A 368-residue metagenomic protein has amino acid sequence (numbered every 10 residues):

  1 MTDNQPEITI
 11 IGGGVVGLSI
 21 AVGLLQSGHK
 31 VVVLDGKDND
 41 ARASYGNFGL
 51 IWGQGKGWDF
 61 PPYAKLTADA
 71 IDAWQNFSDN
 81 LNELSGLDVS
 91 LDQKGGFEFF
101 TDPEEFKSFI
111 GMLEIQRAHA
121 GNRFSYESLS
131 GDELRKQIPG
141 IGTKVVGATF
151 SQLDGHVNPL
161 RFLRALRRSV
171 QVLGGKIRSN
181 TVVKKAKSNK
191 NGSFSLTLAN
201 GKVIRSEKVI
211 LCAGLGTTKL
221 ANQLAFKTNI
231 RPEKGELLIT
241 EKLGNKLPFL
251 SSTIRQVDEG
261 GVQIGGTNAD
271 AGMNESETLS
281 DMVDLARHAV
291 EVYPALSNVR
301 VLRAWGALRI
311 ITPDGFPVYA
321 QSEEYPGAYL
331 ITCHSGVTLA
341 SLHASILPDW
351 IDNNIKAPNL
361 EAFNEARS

Functional and structural regions predicted by a protein language model:
P6-V33: N-terminal Rossmann-like FAD-binding beta1-loop-alpha1 element of flavoenzymes
V16, N39, G216: Conserved Rossmann-like nucleotide-cofactor binding loop
V22-S27, G36, G49-I51, G86-Q93 (+3 more regions): Active-site substrate-recognition segment that forms the wall of the catalytic cavity or substrate channel
D35, S130, S179-T181, R303-W305: Short loop/edge segments at beta-strand edges and connector loops that shape dinucleotide/nucleotide cofactor-binding
G49-E133, Q137, H288-V290: Dinucleotide-binding Rossmann-like beta1-alpha1 core, especially the glycine-rich loop that anchors the ADP
G86-F100, S125-L173, T267-A271, P326-C333: Helix-loop-beta segment of a Rossmann-like dinucleotide-binding subdomain
T149-N200, I204: Helical element adjacent to the flavin cofactor pocket in flavoenzyme catalytic cores
V299-S368: C-terminal catalytic lobe of FAD-dependent flavoproteins
